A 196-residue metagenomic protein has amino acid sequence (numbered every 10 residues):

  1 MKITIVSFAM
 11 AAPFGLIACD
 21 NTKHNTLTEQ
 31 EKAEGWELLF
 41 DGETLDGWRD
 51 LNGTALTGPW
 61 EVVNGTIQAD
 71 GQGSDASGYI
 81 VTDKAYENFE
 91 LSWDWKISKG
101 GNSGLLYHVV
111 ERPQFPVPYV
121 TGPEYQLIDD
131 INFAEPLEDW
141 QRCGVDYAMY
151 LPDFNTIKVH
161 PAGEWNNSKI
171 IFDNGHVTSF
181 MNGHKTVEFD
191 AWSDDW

Functional and structural regions predicted by a protein language model:
M1-H24: Bacterial Sec-dependent N-terminal signal peptides
C19-W196: Carbohydrate-interacting regions of secretory-pathway proteins
